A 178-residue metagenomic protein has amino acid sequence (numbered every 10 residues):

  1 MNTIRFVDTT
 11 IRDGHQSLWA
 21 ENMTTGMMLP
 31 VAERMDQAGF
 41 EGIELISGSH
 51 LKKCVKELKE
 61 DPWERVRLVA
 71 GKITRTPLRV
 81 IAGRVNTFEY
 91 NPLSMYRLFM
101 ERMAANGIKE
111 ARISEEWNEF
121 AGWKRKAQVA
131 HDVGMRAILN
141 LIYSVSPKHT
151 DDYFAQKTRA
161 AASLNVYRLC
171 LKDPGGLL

Functional and structural regions predicted by a protein language model:
M1-W19, G71: N-terminal amphipathic alpha-helix/helix-capping segment at the start of soluble metabolic enzymes
F6, G14, M35, I113 (+1 more regions): Conserved, mostly hydrophobic/aromatic
W19-M27, V31-C54: Alpha/beta catalytic barrel-like cores
G42, S47-R159, R168, G175: Active-site beta->alpha loop and helix N-cap motifs at the rims of alpha/beta catalytic domains
